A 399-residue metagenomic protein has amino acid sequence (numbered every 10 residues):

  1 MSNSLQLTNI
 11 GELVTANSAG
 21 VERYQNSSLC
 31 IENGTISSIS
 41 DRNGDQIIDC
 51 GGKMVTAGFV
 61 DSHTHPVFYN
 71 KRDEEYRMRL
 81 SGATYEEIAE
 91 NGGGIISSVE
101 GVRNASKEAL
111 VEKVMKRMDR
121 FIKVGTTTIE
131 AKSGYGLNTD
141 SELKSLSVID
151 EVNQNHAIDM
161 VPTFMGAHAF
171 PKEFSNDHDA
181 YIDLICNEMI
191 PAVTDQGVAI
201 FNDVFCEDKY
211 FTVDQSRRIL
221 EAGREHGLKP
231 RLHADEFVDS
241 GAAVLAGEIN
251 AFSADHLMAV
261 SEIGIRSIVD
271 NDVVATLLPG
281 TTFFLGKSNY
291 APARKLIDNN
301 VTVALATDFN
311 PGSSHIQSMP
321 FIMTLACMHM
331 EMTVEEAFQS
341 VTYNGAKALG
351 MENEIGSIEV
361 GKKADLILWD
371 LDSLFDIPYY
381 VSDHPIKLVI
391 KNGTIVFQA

Functional and structural regions predicted by a protein language model:
M1-R42, L374-D376: N-terminal metal-binding scaffold of metallo-dependent hydrolase/deaminase domains
S2-N9, R42-A83: Replace "His-x-His-based motif
I10, L29, G34, G52 (+14 more regions): Divalent metal-coordination and catalytic microenvironments
R72-L110, H168-A180, V244-G247, D272-V274: Active-site gating loops and adjacent loop-to-helix segments of metal-dependent hydrolytic enzymes
S98-K113, D119, T127-S240: Metal-coordinating catalytic core of metallo-dependent amide/deamination hydrolases
K229, D239-S357, W369-F375, V381-D383 (+1 more regions): Active-site-adjacent C-terminal substructures of enzyme catalytic domains
I386-A399: Short peripheral tails and domain-boundary helices/loops at the edges of structured domains
